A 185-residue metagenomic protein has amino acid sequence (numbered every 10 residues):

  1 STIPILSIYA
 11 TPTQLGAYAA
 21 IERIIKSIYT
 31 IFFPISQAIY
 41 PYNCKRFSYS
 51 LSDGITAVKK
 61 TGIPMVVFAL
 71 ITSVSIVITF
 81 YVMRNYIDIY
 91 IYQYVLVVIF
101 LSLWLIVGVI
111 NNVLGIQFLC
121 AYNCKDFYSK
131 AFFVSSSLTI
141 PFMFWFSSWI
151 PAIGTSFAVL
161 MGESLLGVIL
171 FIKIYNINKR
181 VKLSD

Functional and structural regions predicted by a protein language model:
I5-K26, Y92-V95, A152-F157: Interfacial/gating helices of multi-pass transporter permease domains
Y18-Q37, F68-T72, L101-G108: Transmembrane helix-bundle signature of multi-pass secondary active exporters and lipid flippases
I25-L51, G115-A121: Helix-loop junctions and terminal segments of transmembrane helices in multi-pass membrane transport/translocation
I35-P41, G115-F118, W145, L160-D185: C-terminal transmembrane helix end/exit motif
L51-V66, V74, V95-V98: Interfacial transmembrane-helix starts/ends
F68, T72, I76, F127-A152 (+1 more regions): Alpha-helical transmembrane segments of multi-pass membrane transporters and transport-associated inner-membrane enzymes
V77-V107, I153: Interfacial segments at transmembrane-helix termini and the short loops linking adjacent helices
L105-F133: Membrane-interface junctions at transmembrane-helix termini in multi-pass inner-membrane proteins
